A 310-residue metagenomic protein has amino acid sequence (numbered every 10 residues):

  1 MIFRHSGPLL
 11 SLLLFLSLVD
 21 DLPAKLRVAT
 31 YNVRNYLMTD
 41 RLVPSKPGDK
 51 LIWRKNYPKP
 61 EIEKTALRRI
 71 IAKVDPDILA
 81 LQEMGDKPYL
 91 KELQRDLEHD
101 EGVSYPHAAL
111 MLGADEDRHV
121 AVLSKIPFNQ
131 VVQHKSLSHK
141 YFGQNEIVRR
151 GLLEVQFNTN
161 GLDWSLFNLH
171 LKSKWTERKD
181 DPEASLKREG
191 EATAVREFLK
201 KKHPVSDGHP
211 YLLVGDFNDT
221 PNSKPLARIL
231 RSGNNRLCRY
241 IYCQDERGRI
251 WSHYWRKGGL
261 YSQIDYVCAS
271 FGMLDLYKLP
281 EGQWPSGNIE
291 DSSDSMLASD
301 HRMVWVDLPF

Functional and structural regions predicted by a protein language model:
I2, G7, V19-D100, H107 (+2 more regions): N-terminal, active-site-proximal structural segment of metallo-dependent hydrolase catalytic domains
V28-V33, L67-L90, L123, V155 (+6 more regions): Active-site beta-strand/loop signature of hydrolases that rely on acidic residues for catalysis
M38-T39, P88-E92, R118-H119, V132 (+2 more regions): Extracytoplasmic/secreted cell-surface and envelope-processing proteins
I52-P58, P76-E83, A109-L110, Y141-F142 (+4 more regions): Second-shell loop/turn segments in exported
N56-K64, E83-L90, E116, N145-V148 (+3 more regions): Solvent-exposed, acidic/flexible segments
M84-L171: Structured beta-strand-rich core segments of catalytic domains in phosphoester-bond hydrolases
I147, E197-L212, N218-F310: Metal-dependent phosphoester-hydrolase catalytic domains
T159-T193, E197: Metal-dependent phosphoester/phosphodiester hydrolase catalytic core
